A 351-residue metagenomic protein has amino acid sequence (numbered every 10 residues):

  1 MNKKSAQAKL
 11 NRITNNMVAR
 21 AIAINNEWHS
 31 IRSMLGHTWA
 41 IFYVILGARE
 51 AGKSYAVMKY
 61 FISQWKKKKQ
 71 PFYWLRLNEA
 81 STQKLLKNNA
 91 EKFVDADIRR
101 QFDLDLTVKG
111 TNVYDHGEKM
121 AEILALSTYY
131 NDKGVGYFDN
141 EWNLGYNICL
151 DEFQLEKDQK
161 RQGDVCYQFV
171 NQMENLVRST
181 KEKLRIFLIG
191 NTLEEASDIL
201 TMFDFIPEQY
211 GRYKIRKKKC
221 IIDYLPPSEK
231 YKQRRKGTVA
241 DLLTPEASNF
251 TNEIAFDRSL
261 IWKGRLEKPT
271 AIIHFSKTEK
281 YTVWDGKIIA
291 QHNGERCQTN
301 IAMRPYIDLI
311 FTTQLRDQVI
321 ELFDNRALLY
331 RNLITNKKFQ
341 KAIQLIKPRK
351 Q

Functional and structural regions predicted by a protein language model:
A6-T38: Pre-Walker A adenine-sensing motif
I41-V113, L200, I320-L322, R326-A327 (+2 more regions): Conserved P-loop
L46-G47, L75-N78, L124, D151 (+1 more regions): Short His-Asn-centered micro-motif
K53, L86, T282-Q351: C-terminal structured domain segments
N88-L144: Inter-Walker segment of RecA-like/P-loop motor cores
Y146-C149: Hydrophobic transmembrane helix bundles of membrane-integrated enzymes that assemble and modify cell-envelope
E152-K214: Signature of the SF2 helicase/ATPase Hel1-core->accessory helical subdomain module
I199-D317: Long, charge-rich C-terminal accessory regions
